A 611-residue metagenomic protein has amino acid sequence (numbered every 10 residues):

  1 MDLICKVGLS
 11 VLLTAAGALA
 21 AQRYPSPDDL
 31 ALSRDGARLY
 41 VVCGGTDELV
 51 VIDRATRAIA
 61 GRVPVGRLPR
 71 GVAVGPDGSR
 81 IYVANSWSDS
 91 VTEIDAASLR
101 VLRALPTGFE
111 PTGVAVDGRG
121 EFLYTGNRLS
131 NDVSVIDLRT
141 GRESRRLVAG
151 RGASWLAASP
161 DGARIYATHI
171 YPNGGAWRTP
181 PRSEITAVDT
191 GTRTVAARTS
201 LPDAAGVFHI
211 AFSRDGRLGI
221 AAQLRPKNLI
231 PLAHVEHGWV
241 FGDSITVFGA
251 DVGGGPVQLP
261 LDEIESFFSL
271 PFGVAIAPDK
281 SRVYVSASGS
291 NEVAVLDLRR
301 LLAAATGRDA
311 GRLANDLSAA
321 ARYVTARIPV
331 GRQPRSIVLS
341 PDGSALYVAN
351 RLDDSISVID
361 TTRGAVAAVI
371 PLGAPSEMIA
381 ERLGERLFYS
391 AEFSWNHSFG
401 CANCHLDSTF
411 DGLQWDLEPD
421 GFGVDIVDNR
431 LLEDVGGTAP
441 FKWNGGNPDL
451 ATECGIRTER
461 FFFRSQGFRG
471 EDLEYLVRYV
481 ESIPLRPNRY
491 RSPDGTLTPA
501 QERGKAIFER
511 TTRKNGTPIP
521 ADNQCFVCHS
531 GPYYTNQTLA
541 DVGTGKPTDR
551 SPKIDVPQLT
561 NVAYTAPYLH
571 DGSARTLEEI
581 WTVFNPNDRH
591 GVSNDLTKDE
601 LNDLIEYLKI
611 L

Functional and structural regions predicted by a protein language model:
A21-Y24, R62-G66, A104-G108, R146-G150 (+4 more regions): Surface loop/turn motifs at the tips and blade-to-blade linkers of beta-strand repeat domains
Q22-E48: Beta-strand-rich domains and repeat architectures in extracellular enzymes and scaffolds, especially beta-propellers
R34-D35, P76-G78, G118-G120, P160-D161 (+3 more regions): Residue-level detector of Asp-centered blade-edge/turn motifs that repeat once per structural unit in beta-propeller
V41, V83, T125, A167-T168 (+3 more regions): Residue position within the beta-strands of beta-propeller blades
G44-G45, S86-W87, R128-L129, G175-R182 (+3 more regions): Short, solvent-exposed loop/turn segments at conserved positions within beta-propeller repeat blades
D53-R57, D95-L99, D137-G141, D189-R193 (+3 more regions): Short loop/turn segments that connect beta-strands within beta-propeller blades
R193, A197, F208-H237, F241-S244 (+1 more regions): Periplasmic c-type cytochrome electron-transfer domains
